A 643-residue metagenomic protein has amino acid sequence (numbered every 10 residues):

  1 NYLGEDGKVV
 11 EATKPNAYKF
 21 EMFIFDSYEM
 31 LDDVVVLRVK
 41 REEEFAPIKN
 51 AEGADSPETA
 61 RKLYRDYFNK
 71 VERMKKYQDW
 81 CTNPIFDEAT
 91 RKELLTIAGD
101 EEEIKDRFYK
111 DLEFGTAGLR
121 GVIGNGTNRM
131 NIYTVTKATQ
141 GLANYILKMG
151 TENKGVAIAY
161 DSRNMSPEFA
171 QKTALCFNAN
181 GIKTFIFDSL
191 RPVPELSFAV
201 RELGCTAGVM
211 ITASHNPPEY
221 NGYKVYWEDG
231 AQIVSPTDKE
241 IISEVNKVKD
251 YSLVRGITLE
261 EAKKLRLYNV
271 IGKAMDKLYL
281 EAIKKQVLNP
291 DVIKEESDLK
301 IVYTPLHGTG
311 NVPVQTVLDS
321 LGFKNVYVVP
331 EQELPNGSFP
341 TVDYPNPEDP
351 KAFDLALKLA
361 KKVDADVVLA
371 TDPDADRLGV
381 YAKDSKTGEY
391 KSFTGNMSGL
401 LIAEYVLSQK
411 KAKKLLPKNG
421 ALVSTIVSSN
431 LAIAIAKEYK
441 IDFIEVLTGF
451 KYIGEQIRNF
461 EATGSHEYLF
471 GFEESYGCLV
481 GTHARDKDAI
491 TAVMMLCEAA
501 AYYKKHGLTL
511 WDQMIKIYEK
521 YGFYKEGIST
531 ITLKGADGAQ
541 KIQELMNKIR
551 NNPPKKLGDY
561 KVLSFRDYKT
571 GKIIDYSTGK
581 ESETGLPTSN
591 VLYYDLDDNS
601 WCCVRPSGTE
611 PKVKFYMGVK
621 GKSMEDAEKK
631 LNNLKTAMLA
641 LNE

Functional and structural regions predicted by a protein language model:
N1-N69, K505, I515-K520: Catalytic core of tubulin tyrosine ligase-like
Q78-T173, E261-S297, T309: An N-terminal, well-structured beta->alpha segment
E103-D106, L112, N221-D354, L359-A360: Gly/Ser/Thr-enriched, mixed-charge loops and adjacent short helices that form phosphate/oxyanion-binding elements
F108-N128, A213-N216, I301, P305-V317 (+4 more regions): Conserved phosphate/anionic-ligand binding catalytic regions in large, soluble enzymes, centered on
G155-D161, K300-Y303, L479, G618: Short glycine-rich or small-residue beta-strand-to-loop segments that form or flank ligand, phosphate, metal/Fe-S
A157-Y220, G322-G379: N-terminal small/polar loop signature for handling phosphorylated ligands or for N-terminal nucleophile
Y226-G256, N396-G420, S424-I435, A489 (+1 more regions): Glycine-rich phosphate-binding loop plus the immediately following alpha-helix
K361, A365-V367, E389-K391, Q409-R605 (+3 more regions): Phosphate-binding and adjacent anionic-ligand microenvironments
